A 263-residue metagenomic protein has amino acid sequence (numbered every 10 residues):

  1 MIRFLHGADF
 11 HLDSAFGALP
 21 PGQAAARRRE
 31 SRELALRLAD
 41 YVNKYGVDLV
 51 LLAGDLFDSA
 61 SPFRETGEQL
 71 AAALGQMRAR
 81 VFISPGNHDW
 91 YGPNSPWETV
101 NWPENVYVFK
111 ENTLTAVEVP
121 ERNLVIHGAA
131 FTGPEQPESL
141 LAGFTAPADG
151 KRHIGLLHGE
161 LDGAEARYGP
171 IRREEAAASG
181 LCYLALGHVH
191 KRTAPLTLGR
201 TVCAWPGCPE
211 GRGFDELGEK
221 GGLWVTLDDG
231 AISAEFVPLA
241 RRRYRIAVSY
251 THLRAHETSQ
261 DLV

Functional and structural regions predicted by a protein language model:
M1-E68: N-terminal active-site segment of His-dependent metallophosphoesterases
F16, P137-L140, S233-F236: Short, charged, solvent-exposed linker or helix-capping segments at domain edges/interfaces that act as flexible hinges
L49, D58-A204, C208-E219, T226: His/Asp/Glu-rich metal-coordinating catalytic cores of metallo-dependent phosphodiesterases/hydrolases acting on
V202-C203, G230-L239: Short, well-ordered strand-loop elements centered on a beta-strand within folded domains, enriched for acidic residues
K220-G222, Y244: Short hydrophobic/aromatic beta-strand or adjacent loop that forms the aromatic wall/cage of a ligand/substrate-binding
F236-Y250: Charged, glycine-rich active-site and insertion segments that engage polyanionic ligands
T251-T258: Conserved small/polar residues in nucleotide/adenosyl-binding loops
